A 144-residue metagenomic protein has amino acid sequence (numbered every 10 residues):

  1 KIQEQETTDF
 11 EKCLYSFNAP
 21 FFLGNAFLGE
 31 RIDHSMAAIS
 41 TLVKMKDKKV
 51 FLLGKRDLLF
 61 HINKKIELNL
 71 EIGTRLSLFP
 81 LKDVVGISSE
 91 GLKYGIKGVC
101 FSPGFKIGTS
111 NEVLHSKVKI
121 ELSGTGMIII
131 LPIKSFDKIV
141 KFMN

Functional and structural regions predicted by a protein language model:
K1-K49, L53: Acidic/Gly/His-enriched mid-domain segments of enzyme catalytic cores or analogous surface patches that mediate
Q5-T8, L58-F60, S102: A short acidic, often aromatic-flanked loop/helix-cap motif at beta-alpha or helix-coil junctions that lines enzyme
F21-F22, K44-V50, R56-D57, G86-E90 (+1 more regions): A generic short-segment signal for beta-strand/edge and adjacent turn/coil regions
F27, K55, P132-K134: Cofactor-binding loop segments of dinucleotide-utilizing enzymes, especially the Rossmann-like FAD- and NAD(P)+-binding
A38-I39, V43-L76: A contiguous pocket-lining binding segment that forms or flanks enzyme active sites
I62-N144: Long, charged alpha-helical interface segments
